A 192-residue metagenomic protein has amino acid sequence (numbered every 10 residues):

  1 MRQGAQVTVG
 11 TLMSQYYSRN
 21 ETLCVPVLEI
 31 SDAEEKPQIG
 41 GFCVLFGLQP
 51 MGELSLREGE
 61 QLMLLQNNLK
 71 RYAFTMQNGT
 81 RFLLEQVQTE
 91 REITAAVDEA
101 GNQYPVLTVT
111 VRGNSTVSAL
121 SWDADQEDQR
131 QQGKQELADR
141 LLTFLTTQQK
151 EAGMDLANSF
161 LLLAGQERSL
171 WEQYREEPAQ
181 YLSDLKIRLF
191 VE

Functional and structural regions predicted by a protein language model:
M1-E192: Membrane-proximal alpha-helical signals and transmembrane carboxylates
